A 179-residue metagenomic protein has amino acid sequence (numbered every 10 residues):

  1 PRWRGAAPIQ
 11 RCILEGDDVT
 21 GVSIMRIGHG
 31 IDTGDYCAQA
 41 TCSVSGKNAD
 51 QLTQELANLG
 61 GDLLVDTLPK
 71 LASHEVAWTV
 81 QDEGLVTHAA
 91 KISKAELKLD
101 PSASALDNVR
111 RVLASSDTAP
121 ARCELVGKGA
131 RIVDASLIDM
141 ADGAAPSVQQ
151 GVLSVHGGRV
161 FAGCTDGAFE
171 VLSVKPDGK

Functional and structural regions predicted by a protein language model:
P1-H88: Donor/substrate-binding cores of folate-linked one-carbon enzymes
I9, I13, I24-I27, I31 (+5 more regions): Weak global preference for isoleucine
L14, G28, A89-K91, R122 (+2 more regions): Short secondary-structure boundary/capping segments
D18-G21, D32-T33, A38, S93-A95 (+4 more regions): A generic structural signal for well-ordered coil/turn residues at beta-strand boundaries that shape enzyme active-site
D66-L125, R131: Active-site-lining helix/loop region of Rossmann-like oxidoreductase modules
P101-K179: An anion-binding loop in the catalytic cleft
